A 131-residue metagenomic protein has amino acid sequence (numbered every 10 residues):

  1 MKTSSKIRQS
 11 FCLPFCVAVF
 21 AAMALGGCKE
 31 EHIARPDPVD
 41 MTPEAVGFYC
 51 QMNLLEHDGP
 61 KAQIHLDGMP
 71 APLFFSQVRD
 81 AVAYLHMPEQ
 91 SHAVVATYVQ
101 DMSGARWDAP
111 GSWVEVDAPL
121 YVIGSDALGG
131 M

Functional and structural regions predicted by a protein language model:
K2-C16: Bacterial N-terminal signal peptides that target proteins for export
A24-G27: C-terminal motif of bacterial Sec signal peptides marking the signal peptidase cleavage site
K29-E31: Bacterial signal peptide processing site
G47: Short cysteine-rich clusters marking metal-coordination/redox-active sites
Q51: Cys/His-coordinated zinc-binding microdomains
E56-H57: Short, non-ligating residues that shape and space the ligands of small metal-coordination modules and catalytic
A71-W107: Mid-length scaffold segments of soluble, non-membrane domains
R106-M131: Beta-strand-rich cores of mature extracytoplasmic or soluble domains
